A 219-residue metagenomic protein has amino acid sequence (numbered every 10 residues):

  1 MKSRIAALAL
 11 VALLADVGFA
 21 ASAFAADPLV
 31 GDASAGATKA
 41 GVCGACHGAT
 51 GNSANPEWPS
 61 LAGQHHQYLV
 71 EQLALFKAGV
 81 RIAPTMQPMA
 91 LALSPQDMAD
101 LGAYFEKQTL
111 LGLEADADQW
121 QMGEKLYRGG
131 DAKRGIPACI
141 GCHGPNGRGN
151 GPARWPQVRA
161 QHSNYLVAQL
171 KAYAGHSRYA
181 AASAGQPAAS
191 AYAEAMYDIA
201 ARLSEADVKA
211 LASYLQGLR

Functional and structural regions predicted by a protein language model:
M1-L10: Bacterial N-terminal signal peptides that target proteins for export
A9-G18: Bacterial N-terminal signal peptides
A21-A40, A54-E57, K107-K133: Electrostatic cytochrome c docking/interface patches
A33, G51-V80, Q87-A92, I140 (+2 more regions): Gly/Gly-Pro-rich "capping" loops immediately C-terminal to redox-active cysteine motifs in periplasmic/lumenal
G36, C43-T50, L101, I136-G147 (+2 more regions): The canonical Cys-X-X-Cys-His
H66-A115, Q119-W120, K125: Extracytoplasmic c-type cytochrome modules immediately beyond a signal peptide or single-pass transmembrane anchor
L91-L113, Q169, D198-R219: C-terminal capping alpha-helices of c-type cytochrome domains
L126-P137, Y179-S190: Intrinsically disordered, low-complexity Ser/Thr- and acidic-rich flexible linkers and loops, especially at boundaries
